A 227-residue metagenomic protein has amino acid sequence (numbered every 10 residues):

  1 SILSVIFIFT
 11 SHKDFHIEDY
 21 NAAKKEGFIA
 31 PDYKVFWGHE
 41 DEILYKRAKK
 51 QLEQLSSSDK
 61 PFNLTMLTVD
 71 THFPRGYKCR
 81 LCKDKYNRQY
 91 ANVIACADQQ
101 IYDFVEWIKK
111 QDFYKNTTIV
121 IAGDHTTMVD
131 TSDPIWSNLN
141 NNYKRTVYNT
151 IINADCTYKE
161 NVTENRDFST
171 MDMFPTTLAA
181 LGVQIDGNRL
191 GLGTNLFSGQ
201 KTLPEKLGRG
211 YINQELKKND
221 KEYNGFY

Functional and structural regions predicted by a protein language model:
S1-Y227: Solvent-exposed soluble domains appended to multi-pass membrane proteins
